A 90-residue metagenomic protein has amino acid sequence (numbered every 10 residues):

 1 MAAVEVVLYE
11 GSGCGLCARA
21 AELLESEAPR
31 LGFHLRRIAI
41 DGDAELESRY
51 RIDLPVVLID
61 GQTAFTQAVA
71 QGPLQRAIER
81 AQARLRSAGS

Functional and structural regions predicted by a protein language model:
M1-E27: Local sequence-structure signature of Cys/Sec-based thiol-disulfide redox active-site neighborhoods
M1-E5, S26, R30, E79-S90: Short, low-complexity, intrinsically disordered N-terminal peptides in bacterial proteins
V7, R36, A64: Short, flexible active-site loop motifs that bind/organize anionic cofactors or intermediates
F33-A44: Thiol-based oxidoreductase modules, predominantly thioredoxin-like and allied folds used for disulfide exchange
E47-R49: Short glycine-biased active-site loop of nucleotidyltransferases that positions the nucleotide triphosphate and helps
R51-V57: Structural micro-motif
I59-A88: Non-catalytic, surface beta->alpha helical segment in thiol-disulfide oxidoreductase systems
